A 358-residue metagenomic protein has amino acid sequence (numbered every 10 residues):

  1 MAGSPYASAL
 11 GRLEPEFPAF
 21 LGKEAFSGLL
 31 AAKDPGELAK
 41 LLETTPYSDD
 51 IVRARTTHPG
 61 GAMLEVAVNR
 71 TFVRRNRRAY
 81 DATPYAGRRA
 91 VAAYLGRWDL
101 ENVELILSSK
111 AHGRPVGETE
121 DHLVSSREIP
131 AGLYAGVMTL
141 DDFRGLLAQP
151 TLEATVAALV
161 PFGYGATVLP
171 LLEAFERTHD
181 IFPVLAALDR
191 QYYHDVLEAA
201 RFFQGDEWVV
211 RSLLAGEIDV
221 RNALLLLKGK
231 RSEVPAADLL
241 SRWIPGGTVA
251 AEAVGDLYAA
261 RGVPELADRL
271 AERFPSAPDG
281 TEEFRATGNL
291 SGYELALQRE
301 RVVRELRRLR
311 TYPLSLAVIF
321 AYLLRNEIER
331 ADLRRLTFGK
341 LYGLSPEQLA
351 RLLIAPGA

Functional and structural regions predicted by a protein language model:
M1-A358: N-terminal domain-start signal
